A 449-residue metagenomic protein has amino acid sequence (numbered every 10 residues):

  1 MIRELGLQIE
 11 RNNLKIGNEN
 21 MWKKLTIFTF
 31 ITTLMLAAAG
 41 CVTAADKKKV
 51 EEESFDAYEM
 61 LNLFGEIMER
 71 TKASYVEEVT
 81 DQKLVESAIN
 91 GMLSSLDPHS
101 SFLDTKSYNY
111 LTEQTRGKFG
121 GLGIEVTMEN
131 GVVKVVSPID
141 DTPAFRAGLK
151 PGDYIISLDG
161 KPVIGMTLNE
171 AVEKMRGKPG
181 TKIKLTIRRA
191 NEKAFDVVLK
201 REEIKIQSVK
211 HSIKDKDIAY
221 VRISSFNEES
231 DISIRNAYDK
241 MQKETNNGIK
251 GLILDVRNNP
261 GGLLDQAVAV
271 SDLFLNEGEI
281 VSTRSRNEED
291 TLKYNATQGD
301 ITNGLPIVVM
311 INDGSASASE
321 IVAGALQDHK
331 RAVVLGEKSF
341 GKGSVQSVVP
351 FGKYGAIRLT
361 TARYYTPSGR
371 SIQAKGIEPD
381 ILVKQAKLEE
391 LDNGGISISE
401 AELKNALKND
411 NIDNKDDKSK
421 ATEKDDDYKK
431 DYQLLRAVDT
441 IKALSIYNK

Functional and structural regions predicted by a protein language model:
I2-N20: Short, Lys/Arg-enriched N-terminal segments with co-localized hydrophobic residues within the first ~10-30 amino acids
W22-S100, V133, K418, T422-K449: Terminal targeting/pro-maturation regions of precursor/exported proteins
K47-E66, R70-S74, T80, S95-G123 (+3 more regions): Glycine-biased strand-turn-strand hairpin within the trypsin-fold
K49-M60, F64-D81, K134-P138, T142-P151 (+1 more regions): Cleft-lining beta-strand/loop regions that shape enzyme active-site pockets
K72-V136, K182-K184, R188-L199, I206-S208 (+2 more regions): Extended, small/polar residue-biased N-terminal targeting/export presequences and adjacent propeptide/linker tracts
N130, D215-K216, T361: Residue-level signal for tight coil/turn positions that link beta-strands
D313-A316, G324, D328-V334, S339-P379 (+2 more regions): Acidic, polar loop-rich interaction surfaces within structured domains
S368-K449: Conserved functional hotspot residues or short segments at active or partner-binding sites across diverse domains
